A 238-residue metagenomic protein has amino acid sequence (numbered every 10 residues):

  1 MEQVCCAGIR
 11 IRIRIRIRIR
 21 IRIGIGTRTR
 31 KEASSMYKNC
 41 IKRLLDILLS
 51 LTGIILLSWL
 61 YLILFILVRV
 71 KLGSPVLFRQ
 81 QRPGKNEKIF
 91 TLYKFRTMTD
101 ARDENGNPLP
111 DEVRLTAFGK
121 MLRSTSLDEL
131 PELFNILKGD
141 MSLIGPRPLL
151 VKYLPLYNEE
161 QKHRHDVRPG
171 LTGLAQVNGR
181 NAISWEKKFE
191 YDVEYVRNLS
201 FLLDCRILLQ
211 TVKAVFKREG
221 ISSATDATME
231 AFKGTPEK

Functional and structural regions predicted by a protein language model:
C5-C6: Cysteine-centered motifs
I9-I25: Long, intrinsically disordered low-complexity tandem-repeat segments
R28-S50, R79-Q80, R180-F201: Glycine-rich flexible loop motifs, especially short His-Gly-Gly/GGXG/HXGH segments used as catalytic or interaction
A33-C40, P110, R114, E129 (+1 more regions): Juxtamembrane loop-helix boundary motifs flanking transmembrane segments in multi-pass membrane proteins
M36-D100, I207-K238: A hydrophobic, helix-centered structural microdomain
P75, P83, F134-K238: Hydrophobic structural segments characteristic of membrane proteins
F78-R114, T172-E190: Short, glycine-rich, amphipathic interfacial segments at transmembrane boundaries or analogous
